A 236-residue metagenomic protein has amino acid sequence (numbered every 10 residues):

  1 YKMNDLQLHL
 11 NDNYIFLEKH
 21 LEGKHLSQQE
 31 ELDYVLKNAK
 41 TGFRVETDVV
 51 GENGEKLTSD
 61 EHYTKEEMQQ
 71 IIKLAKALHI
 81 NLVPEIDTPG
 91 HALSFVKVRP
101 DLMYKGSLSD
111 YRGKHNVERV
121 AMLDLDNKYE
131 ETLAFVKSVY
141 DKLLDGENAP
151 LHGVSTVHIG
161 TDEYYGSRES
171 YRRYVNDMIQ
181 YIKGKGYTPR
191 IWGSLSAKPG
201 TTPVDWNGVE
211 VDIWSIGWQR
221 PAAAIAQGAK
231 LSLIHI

Functional and structural regions predicted by a protein language model:
K2, T64-I71, T132-V139, Y171-Y174 (+3 more regions): Stable alpha-helical elements in mature extracytoplasmic
D5, H79-V83, V154-H158, T188-R190 (+2 more regions): Structural preference for beta-strand elements that scaffold enzyme active sites
Q7-A77, A92-E131: Aromatic- and acidic-residue-enriched carbohydrate-binding clefts of CAZyme catalytic domains
L10-Y14, I86-A92, Y129, E163-Y165 (+2 more regions): Active-site-proximal loop/turn and secondary-structure-junction residues that shape catalytic pockets, frequently
Q69, K76, K183, I225-A226: Anion (oxyanion) recognition and catalysis
R99, L195-A226: Substrate-binding cleft/loops of secretory-pathway carbohydrate-active enzymes
R119-W206: Active-site neighborhood of glycoside hydrolase catalytic domains
I234-I236: Conserved small/polar residues in nucleotide/adenosyl-binding loops
